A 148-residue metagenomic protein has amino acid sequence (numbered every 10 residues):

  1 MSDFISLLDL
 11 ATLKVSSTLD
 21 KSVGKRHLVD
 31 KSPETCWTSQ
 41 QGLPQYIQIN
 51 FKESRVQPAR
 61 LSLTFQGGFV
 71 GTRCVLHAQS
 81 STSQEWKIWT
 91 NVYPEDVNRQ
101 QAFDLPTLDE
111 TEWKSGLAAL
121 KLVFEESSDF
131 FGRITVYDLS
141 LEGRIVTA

Functional and structural regions predicted by a protein language model:
M1-K52, Q66, I145: Disordered, acidic Ser/Thr/Pro-rich linker "stalks" and the adjacent N-terminal cap of the next globular domain
D3, S17-L19, Q40-P44, G67-A148: Trp- and acidic/polar-enriched beta-sheet ligand-binding modules for extracellular glycan and matrix recognition
P44, E53-R60, L117: Extended extracellular/luminal ectodomain segments enriched in beta-structured repeat modules
R55-G67, L122: A short beta-strand element within beta-rich, extracytoplasmic domains of secreted/secretory-pathway proteins
